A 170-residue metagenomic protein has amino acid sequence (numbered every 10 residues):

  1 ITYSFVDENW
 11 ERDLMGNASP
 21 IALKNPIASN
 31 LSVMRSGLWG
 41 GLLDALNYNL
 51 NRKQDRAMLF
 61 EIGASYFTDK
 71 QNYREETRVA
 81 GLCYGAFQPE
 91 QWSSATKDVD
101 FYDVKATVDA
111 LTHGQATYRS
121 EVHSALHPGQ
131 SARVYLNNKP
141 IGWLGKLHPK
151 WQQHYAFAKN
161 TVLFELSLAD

Functional and structural regions predicted by a protein language model:
I1-D170: Extended beta-strand-rich architecture
